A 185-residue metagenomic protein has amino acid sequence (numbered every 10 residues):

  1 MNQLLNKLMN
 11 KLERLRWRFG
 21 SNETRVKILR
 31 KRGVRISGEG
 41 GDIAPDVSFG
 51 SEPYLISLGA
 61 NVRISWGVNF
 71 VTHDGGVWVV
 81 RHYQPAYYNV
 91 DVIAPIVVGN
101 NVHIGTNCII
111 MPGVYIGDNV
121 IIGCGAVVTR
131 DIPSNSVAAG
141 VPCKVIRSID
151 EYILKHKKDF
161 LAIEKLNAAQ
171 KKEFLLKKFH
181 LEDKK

Functional and structural regions predicted by a protein language model:
M1-K31: Membrane-proximal basic amphipathic "stem/tether" segments
K7, K11, R18, I116-V128 (+1 more regions): C-terminal/domain-terminus segments
I28-D46: N-terminal segments that cap or nucleate solenoid repeat domains
R32, Y88-I104, I109, P142-K185: C-terminal segments of enzyme domains that contribute to small-molecule binding surfaces
E39, N100, D118-N119, S134: Short acidic capping loops at alpha-helix termini that bridge into adjacent secondary structure
A44-I116, V141-P142, S148-D150: Flexible, glycine/small-residue-enriched loop-and-beta-strand segment within the central core of proteins
V127-T129, C143-K144: Short Gly/Pro-enriched loop/turn and capping motifs at secondary-structure junctions
P133-S134, P142: Proline-centered helix-kink/hinge sites
